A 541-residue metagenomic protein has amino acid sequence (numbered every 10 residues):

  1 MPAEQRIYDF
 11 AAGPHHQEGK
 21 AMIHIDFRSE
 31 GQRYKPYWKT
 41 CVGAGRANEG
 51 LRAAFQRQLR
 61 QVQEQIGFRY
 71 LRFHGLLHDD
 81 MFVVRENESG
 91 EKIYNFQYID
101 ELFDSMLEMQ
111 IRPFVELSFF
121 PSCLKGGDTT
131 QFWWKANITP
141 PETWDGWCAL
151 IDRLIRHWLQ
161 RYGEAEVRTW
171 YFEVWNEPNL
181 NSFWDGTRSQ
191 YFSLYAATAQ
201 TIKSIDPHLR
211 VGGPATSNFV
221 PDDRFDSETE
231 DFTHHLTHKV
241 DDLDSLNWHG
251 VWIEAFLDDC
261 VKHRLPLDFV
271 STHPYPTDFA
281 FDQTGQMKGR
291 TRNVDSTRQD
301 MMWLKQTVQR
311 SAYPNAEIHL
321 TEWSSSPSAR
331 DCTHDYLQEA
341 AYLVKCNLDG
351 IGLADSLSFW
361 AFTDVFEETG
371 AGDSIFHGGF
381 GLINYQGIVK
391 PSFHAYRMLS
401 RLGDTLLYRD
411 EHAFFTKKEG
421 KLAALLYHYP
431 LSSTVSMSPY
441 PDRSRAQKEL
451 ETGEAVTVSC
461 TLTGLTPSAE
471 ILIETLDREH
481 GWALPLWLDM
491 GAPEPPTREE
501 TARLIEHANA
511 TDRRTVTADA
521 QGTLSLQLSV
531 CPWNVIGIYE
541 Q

Functional and structural regions predicted by a protein language model:
M1-Y171, D185, S189-F219, L265-P266 (+5 more regions): Non-catalytic accessory regions flanking glycosidase/transglycosidase catalytic cores in CAZymes
A44-R46, E177, Y275: Short strand-loop junctions, especially beta-strand C-caps/beta-turns that link beta-sheets to coils or alpha-helices
H78-D79, W133-W134, E177-N181, T277 (+1 more regions): A short, flexible beta-alpha/helix-coil linker loop
C123, S182, D278-A280: Gram-negative outer-membrane beta-barrel proteins
A136-T143, D241-S245, T291-S296, G381-Y385: A short acidic, glycine-rich active-site loop that binds or catalyzes chemistry on phosphate/adenosine moieties
W170-E177, T321-S324: Short, conserved phosphate-binding/catalytic loop or strand-edge motifs used in phosphoryl-/nucleotidyl-transfer
R188-D349, L353, I375: Noncatalytic carbohydrate-binding groove/subsite architecture in carbohydrate-active enzymes
E367-A371: Flexible, surface-exposed loop/gating regions in the mature catalytic domains of secreted/periplasmic hydrolases
